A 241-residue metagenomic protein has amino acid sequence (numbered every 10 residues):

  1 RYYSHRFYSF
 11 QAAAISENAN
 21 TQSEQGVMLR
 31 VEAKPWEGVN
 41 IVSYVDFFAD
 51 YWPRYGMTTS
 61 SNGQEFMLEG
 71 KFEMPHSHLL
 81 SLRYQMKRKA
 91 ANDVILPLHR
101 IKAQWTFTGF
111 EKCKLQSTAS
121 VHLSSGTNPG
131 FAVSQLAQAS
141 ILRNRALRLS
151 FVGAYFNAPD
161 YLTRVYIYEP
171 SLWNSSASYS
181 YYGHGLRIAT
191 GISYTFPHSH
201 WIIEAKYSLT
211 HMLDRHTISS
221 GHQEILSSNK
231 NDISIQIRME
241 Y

Functional and structural regions predicted by a protein language model:
R1-Y241: Exposed, low-structure sequence patches enriched in small/polar residues
